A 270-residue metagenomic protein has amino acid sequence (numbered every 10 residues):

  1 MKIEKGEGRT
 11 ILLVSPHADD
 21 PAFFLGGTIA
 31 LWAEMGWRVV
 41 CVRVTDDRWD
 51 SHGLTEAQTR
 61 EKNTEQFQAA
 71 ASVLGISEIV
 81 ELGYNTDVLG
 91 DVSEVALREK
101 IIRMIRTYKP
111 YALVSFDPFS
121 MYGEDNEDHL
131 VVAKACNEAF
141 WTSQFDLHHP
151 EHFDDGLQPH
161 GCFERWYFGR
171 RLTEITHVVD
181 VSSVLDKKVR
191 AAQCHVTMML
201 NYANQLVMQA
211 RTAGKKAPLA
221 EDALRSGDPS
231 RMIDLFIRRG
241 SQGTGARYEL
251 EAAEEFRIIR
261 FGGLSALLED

Functional and structural regions predicted by a protein language model:
M1-G8, F145-E164, R170-D270: C-terminal accessory domains and tails appended to enzymatic cores
M1-Y108, L264-A266: Active-site rim/loop-helix segments in enzyme catalytic domains that contact anionic ligands
H17, N126-H129, H195: Histidine-centered active-site/metal-ligand motif
L31, M35, E138-S143, C194: Active-site catalytic microenvironments for nucleophilic, acid-base chemistry
V40, Q68-F168: Internal alpha/beta domain cores that form substrate/cofactor-binding pockets in large enzymes and binding proteins
D47-R48, T86, F119-S120, R171-T173 (+1 more regions): Short, solvent-exposed loop/turn segments at secondary-structure junctions
F67, I101, C136, K188 (+1 more regions): Hydrophobic residues within well-ordered alpha-helices
